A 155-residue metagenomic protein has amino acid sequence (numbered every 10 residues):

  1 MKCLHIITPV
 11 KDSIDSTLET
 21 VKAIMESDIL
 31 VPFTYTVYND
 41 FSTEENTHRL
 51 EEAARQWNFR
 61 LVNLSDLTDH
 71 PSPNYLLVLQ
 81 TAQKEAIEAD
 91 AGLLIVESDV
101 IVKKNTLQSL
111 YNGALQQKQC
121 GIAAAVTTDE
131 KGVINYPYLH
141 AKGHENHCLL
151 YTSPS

Functional and structural regions predicted by a protein language model:
K2-T8, I24, T34-V37: Hydrophobic targeting segments
S13-E26: Short, well-formed alpha-helical segments that are part of the catalytic scaffolds of diverse glycosyltransferases
N39-R49: A conserved acidic beta->alpha catalytic loop
W57-I87: Active-site-proximal specificity loops/subdomain of glycosyltransferases
D90-I101: Short beta-strand-to-loop acidic/aromatic patch adjacent to the donor-nucleotide binding site
L107-I122: Conserved donor-nucleotide/metal-binding helix-loop-beta segment in metal-dependent transferases, i.e., the alpha-helix
A123-L139: Short beta-strand-to-loop element that shapes/binds the nucleotide-sugar donor at the catalytic cleft/hinge
Y151-S155: Conserved small/polar residues in nucleotide/adenosyl-binding loops
